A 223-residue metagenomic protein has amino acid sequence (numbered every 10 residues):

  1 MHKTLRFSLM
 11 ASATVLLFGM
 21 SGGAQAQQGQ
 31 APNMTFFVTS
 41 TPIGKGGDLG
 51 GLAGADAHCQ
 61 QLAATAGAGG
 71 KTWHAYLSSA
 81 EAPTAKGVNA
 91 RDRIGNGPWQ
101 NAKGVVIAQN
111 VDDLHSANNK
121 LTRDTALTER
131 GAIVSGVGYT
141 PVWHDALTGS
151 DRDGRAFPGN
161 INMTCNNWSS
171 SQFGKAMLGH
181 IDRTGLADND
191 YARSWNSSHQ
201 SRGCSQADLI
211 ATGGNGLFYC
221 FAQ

Functional and structural regions predicted by a protein language model:
M1-S12: Bacterial N-terminal signal peptides that target proteins for export
L5, L16, M34-T35: Short non-domain terminal segments
V15-A24: C-terminal segment of classical bacterial N-terminal signal peptides
A24-Q223: Secreted/extracellular ectodomain signature
